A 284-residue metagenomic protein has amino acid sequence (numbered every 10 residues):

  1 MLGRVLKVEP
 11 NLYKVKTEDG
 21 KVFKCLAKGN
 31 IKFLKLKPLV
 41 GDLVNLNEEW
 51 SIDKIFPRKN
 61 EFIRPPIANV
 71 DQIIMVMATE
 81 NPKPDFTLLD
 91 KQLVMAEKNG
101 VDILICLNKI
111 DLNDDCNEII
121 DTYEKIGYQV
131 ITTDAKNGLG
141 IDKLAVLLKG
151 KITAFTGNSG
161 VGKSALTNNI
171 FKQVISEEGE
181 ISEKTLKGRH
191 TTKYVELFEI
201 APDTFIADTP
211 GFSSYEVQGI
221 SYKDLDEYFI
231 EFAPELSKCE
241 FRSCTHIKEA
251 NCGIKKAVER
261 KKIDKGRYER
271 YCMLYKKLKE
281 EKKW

Functional and structural regions predicted by a protein language model:
M1-E9: Structural detector for short beta-strands of small beta-barrel domains
N11-V15: Short aromatic-glycine-enriched beta-strand elements
V22-K37: Beta-strand/loop nucleic-acid-binding surfaces
K35-V44, E48-S51, F56-I73, A78-T79 (+4 more regions): Helix-rich effector regions associated with P-loop NTPase G domains
E80-Y128: Phosphate-binding glycine-rich loops and their immediate beta-loop-alpha structural context
K109-V161: Canonical P-loop GTPase G-domain recognition
K163-G179: A conserved segment at the C-terminal end of the G1
